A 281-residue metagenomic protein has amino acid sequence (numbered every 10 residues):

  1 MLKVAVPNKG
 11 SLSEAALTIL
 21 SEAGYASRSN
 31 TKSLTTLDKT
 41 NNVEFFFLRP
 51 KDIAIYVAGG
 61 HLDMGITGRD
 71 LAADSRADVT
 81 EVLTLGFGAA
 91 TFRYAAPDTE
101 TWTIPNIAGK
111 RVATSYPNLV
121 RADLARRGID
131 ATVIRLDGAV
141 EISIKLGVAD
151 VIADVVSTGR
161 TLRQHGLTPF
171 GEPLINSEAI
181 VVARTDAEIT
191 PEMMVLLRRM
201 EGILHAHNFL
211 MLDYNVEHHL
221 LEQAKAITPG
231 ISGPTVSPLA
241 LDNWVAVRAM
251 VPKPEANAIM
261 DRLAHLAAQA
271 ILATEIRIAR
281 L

Functional and structural regions predicted by a protein language model:
M1-V43, F47, T67-T80, T84-F87 (+2 more regions): Small-molecule-sensing regulatory modules
N42-H61: Short, structured active-site "lid" loops
